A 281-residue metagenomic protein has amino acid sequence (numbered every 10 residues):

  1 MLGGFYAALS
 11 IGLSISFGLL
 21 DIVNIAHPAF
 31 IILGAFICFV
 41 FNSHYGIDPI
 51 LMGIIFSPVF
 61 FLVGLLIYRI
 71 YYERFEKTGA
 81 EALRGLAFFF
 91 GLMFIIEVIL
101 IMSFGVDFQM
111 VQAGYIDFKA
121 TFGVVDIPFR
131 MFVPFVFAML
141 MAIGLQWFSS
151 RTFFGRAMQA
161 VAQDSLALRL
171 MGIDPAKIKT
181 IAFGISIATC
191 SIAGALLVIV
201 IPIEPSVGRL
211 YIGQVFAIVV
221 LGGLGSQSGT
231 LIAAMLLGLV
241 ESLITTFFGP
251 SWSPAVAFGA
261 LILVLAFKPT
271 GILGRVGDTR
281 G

Functional and structural regions predicted by a protein language model:
M1-L9, I37, D48-M52, T78-R84 (+5 more regions): Membrane-interfacial amphipathic/re-entrant helices at transmembrane-helix boundaries
L2, F122-I203, Q227-A233: Helix-loop-helix "hairpin" substructures at the membrane interface of multi-pass membrane proteins
Y6, G46-S57, F183-C190, G194-L261: Transmembrane alpha-helical segments in multi-pass inner-membrane proteins
L13-G34, P49, G79-L83, F154-A157 (+6 more regions): Short, non-helical or kinked segments that cap or interrupt transmembrane helices
L19-L66, I70, F247: Membrane-embedded helix boundary and interhelical linker motif in transport proteins
A35, F39, F56-V63, F90-L100 (+4 more regions): Hydrophobic core segments of alpha-helical transmembrane domains in multi-pass membrane transport and ion-translocation
G46-L92, I99, I232-L237, K268-P269: Alpha-helical transmembrane segments within multi-pass membrane transporters and channels
R74-F75, E81-R151, L243, F248 (+3 more regions): Transmembrane helix-bundle core of multi-pass membrane transporters and related energy-transducing complexes
